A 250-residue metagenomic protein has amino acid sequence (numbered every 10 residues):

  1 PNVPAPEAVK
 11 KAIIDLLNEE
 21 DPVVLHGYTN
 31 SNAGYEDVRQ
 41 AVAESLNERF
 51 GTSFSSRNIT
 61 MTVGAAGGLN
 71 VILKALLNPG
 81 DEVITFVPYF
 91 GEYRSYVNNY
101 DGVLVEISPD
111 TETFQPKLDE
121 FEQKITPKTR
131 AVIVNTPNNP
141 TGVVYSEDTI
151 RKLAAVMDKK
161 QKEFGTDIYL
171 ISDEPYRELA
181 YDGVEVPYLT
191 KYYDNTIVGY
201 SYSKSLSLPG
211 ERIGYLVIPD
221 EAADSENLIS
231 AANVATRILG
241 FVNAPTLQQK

Functional and structural regions predicted by a protein language model:
P1-G64, V71: N-terminal small-domain helix-loop-helix segment of the aminotransferase-like
R49-G51, V156-D167, D220-S225: Alpha-helix termini
S53-I59, P79-E82, K128, T166-D167 (+1 more regions): Short acidic capping loops at alpha-helix termini that bridge into adjacent secondary structure
A75-V97: Conserved PLP-anchoring active-site segment centered on the Schiff-base-forming lysine
N98-V105: A short helix-loop-beta submotif of the ANL/AMP-binding
T111-D182: Active-site phosphate-binding strand-loop segment of PLP-dependent enzymes
N195-K250: Conserved core segment of the aminotransferase class I/II
